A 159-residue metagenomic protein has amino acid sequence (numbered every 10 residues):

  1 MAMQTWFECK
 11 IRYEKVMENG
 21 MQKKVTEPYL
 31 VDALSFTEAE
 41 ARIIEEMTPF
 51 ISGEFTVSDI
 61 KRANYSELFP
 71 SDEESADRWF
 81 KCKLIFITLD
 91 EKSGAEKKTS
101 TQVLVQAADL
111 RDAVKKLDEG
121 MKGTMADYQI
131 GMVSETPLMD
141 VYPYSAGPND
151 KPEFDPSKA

Functional and structural regions predicted by a protein language model:
A2-K24, E74-K98: Short aromatic-glycine-(Arg/Gly/Cys) micro-motifs in beta-strand/loop hairpins
T5-I11, Y29-L30, A39, I43 (+4 more regions): Short, structured motif recognition centered on aromatic/hydrophobic residues
K15-D32, P49-S52, D90, A95-V103 (+2 more regions): A cross-kingdom feature marking solvent-exposed beta-strand/loop segments within repeated, beta-rich binding/scaffold
D32-N64: Short, well-structured hydrophobic secondary-structure segments
E54-K81, L89: Extended, compositionally biased
I60-P70, V133-A146: Glycine-rich beta-strand-turn "strand-cap" elements at beta-sheet edges
Q102-Y142: Mixed-charge, glycine-accented linear interaction segment located at domain edges/termini
V141-A159: Charge-rich, low-complexity linker and terminal segments
